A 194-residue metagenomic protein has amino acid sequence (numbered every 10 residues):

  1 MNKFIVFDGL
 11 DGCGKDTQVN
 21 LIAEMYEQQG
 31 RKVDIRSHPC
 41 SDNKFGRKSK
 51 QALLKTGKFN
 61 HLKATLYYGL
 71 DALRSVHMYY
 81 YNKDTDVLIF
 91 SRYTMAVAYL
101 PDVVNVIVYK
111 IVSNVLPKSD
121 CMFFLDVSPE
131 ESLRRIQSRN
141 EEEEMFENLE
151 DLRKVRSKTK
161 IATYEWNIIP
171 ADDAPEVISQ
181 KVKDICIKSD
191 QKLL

Functional and structural regions predicted by a protein language model:
F7: Hydrophobic anchor at the beta1->P-loop junction of P-loop NTPases
G12: Walker A (P-loop) phosphate-binding loop of P-loop NTPases
K15: Conserved lysine of the Walker
Q18: Hydrophobic positions on the alpha1 helix immediately C-terminal to the Walker A/P-loop
A23, E130-L194: NTP-dependent small-molecule kinase module
E24-V33: Post-Walker A helix-loop "phosphate-sensing" segment adjacent to the P-loop in P-loop NTPases
D34-K110: ATP-dependent small-molecule kinase phosphotransfer cores that center on conserved nucleotide phosphate-binding segments
V97-L100, V104-S157: A glycine- and Lys/Arg-enriched "phosphate-lid" helix/loop adjacent to the NTP-binding pocket of small-molecule kinases
